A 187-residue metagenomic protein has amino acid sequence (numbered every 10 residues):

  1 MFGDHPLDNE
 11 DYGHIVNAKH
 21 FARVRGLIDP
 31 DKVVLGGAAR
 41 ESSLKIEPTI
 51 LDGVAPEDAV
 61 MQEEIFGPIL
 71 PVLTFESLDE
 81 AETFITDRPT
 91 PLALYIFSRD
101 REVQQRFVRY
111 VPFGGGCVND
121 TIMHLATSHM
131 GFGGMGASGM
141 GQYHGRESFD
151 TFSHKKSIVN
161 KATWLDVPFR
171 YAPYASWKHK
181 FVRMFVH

Functional and structural regions predicted by a protein language model:
F2: Gly/Ser/Thr-rich phosphate-binding loop
H5-N9: PAS and related sensory helical modules
D11-K19: A short beta-alpha structural unit
Y12, K45-H187: Conserved C-terminal structural/oligomerization subdomain of aldehyde/semialdehyde dehydrogenase
H20-R23, S77: An acidic site on a long C-lobe helix of protein kinase domains
A22, G26-K32: Basic phosphate/pyrophosphate-binding loop/patch that engages nucleotide-derived ligands
K32-A38: Short secondary-structure junctions
E41-S42: Cytochrome P450 C-terminal beta-domain/meander region
